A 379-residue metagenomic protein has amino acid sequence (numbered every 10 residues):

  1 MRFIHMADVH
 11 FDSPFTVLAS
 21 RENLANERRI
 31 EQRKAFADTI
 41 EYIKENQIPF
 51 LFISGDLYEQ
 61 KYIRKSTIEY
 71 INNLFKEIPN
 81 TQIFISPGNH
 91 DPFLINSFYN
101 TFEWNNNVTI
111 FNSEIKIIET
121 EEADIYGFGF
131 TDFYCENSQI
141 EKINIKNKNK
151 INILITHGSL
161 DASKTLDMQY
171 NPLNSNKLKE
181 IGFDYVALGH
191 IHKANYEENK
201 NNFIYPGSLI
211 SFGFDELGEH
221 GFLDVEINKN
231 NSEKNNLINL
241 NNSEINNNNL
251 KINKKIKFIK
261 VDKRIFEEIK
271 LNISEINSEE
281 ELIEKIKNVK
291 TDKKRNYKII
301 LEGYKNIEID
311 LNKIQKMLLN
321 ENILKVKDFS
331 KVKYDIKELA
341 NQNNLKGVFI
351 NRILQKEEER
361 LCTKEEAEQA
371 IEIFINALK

Functional and structural regions predicted by a protein language model:
M1-E69, E365-K379: N-terminal active-site segment of His-dependent metallophosphoesterases
I4, D124-Y126, L223, E267: Conserved beta-strand elements of the Class I
E22, F50, E59-I204, S208-G213: His/Asp/Glu-rich metal-coordinating catalytic cores of metallo-dependent phosphodiesterases/hydrolases acting on
E45-Q47, N147-K148, K290-K293: Glycine-rich phosphate-binding loop signature in dinucleotide/nucleotide-binding domains
E119-E122, G213-G221, D335-K337: Short, charged, surface-exposed secondary-structure boundary motifs
N195-K229, L250-N272: A conserved active-site cap/scaffold subdomain adjacent to cofactor or substrate pockets
N230-N231, N235-N242, N246-K379: Accessory, non-catalytic peripheral segments of nucleic-acid enzymes
